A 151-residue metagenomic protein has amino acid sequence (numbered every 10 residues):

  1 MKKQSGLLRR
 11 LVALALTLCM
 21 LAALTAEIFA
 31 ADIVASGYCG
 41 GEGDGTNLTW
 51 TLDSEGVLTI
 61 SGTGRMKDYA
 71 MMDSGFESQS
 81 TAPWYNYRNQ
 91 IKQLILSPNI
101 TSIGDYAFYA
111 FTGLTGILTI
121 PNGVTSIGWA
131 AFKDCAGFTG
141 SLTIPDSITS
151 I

Functional and structural regions predicted by a protein language model:
K2-A15: Bacterial N-terminal signal peptides that target proteins for export
R10-L11, V57-T63, R88-S102, T112-S126 (+1 more regions): Structural signature of tandem-repeat unit edges
L14-A23: Bacterial N-terminal signal peptides
A22-A35: Sec-dependent signal peptide cleavage junction
G40-T101: LRR flanking "cap" motifs
